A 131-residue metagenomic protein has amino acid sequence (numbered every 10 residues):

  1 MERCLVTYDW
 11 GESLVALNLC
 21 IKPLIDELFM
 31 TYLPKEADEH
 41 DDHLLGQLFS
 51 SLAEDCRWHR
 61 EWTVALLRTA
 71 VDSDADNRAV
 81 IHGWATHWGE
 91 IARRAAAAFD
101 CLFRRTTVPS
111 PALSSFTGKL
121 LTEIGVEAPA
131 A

Functional and structural regions predicted by a protein language model:
M1, N18-F29, F49-T63, W88 (+1 more regions): Alpha-helical transition-metal enzyme core signature, strongest for iron centers
M1, V71-A95, A112-L113: Charge-rich, acidic-biased intrinsically disordered regions
M1-L19, F99-L102: Acidic/His metal-coordination segments adjacent to aromatic residues that form catalytic metal sites in metalloenzymes
L28-L44: Helix-loop segments that flank and shape redox-cofactor active sites
E36-H40, L67-A70, F103: Secondary-structure edge/capping motif, primarily at the C-terminal ends of alpha-helices and the immediately following
L44-L48, R60-D74: Catalytic core of Fe(II)/2-oxoglutarate
Q47-S50, A79: Short, charged, amphipathic alpha-helical segments
H87-A131: C-terminal accessory extensions/subdomains outside the catalytic/core fold
